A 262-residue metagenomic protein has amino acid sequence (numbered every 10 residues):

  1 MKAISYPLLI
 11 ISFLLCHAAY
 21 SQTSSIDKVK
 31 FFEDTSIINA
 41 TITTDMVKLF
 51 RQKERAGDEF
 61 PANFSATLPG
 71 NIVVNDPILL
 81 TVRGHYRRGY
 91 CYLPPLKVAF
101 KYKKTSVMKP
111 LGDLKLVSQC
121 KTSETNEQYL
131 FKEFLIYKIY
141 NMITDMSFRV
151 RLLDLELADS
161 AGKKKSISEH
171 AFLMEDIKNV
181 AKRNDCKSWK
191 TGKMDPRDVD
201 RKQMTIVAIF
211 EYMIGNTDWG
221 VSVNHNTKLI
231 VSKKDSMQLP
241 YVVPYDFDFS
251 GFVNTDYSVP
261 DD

Functional and structural regions predicted by a protein language model:
M1-T23: Bacterial Sec-dependent N-terminal signal peptides
Q22-D262: Phosphate/dinucleotide-binding and metal-coordinating scaffold of catalytic cores in nucleotide-dependent enzymes
